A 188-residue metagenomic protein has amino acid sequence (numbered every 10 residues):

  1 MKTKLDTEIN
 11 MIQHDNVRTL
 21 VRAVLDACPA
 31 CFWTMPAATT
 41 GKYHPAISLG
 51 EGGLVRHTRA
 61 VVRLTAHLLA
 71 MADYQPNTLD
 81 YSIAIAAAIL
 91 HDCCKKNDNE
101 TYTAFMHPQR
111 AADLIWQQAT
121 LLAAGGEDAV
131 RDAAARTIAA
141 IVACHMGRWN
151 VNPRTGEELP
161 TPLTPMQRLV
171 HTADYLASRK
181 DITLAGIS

Functional and structural regions predicted by a protein language model:
M1-D98: Acidic/His-rich, divalent-metal-binding segments that scaffold phosphate/diphosphate chemistry
L54, T58, A104, P162: Aromatic-acidic/polar surface patches that form glycan- and anion
H57, H91, H107-P108, H145-M146: Histidine-centered active-site/metal-ligand motif
V61-T65, F105-L121: An active-site-proximal "capping" alpha-helix that borders the catalytic cofactor pocket
P76-D80, M106, A133-T137: Alpha-helix N-cap and coil->helix boundary residues
A84, A123-S188: Histidine/acidic-rich helix-loop-helix segments that form or flank divalent-metal centers in metalloenzyme catalytic
D92-N99, G147-P153: Secretory-pathway/luminal and periplasmic proteins that interact with or process carbohydrate-rich
N99-T103, E158: Metal-dependent catalytic cores of enzymes that make or break cyclic nucleotides and related phosphoester linkages
